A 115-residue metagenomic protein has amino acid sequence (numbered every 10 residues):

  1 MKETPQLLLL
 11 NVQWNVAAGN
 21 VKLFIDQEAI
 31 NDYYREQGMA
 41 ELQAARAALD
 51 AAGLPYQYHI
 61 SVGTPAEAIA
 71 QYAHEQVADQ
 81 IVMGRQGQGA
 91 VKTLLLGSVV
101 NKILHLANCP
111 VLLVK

Functional and structural regions predicted by a protein language model:
M1-I25, A48-A52: Small/aliphatic-rich secondary-structure junction motif
K2, H105-K115: Intrinsically disordered or low-complexity boundary/linker segments at protein termini and domain junctions
L8-L10, Q57-S61, L112: General small-molecule cofactor/ligand-binding pocket signal
V12, G84-Q86, K115: Short secondary-structure boundary segments
G19-K22, A70-Q71, T93-L95: Short, well-ordered secondary-structure micro-motifs
Q27-A40: A short acidic, glycine-rich active-site loop that binds or catalyzes chemistry on phosphate/adenosine moieties
A47-I81: Structural beta-alpha unit
Q80-H105: Glycine-rich, Arg-bearing micro-motifs that act as flexible, cationic patches
